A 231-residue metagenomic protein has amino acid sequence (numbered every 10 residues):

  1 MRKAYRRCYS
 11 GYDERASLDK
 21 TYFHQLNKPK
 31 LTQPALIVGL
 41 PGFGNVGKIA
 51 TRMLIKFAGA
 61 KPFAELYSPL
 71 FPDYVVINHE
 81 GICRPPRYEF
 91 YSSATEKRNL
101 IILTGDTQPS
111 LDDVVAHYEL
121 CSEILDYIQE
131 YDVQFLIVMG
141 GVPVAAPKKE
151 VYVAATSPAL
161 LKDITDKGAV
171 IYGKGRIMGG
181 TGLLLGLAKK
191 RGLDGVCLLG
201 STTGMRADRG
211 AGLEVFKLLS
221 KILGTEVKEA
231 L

Functional and structural regions predicted by a protein language model:
C8-T107: N-terminal short beta-loop-beta anion/metal-coordinating cradle
V38-G39, L103-T104, V138-G140, L199-S201: Short beta-strand segments
N45-I49, V115-E119, E123, G179 (+2 more regions): Conserved active-site and cofactor/substrate-binding residues in soluble primary-metabolism enzymes
A64-E65, T225-L231: Flexible, glycine/charged-enriched surface loops at secondary-structure junctions
T107-L111, T202-G204: A generic structural motif
L111-A159: Internal, conserved structured core segments that host functional sites
S122-L136, K189-D194, K221-V227: Secondary-structure boundary elements
V144-I222: Catalytic cores of processing enzymes, dominated by hydrolases/peptidases, characterized by acidic/His-rich
